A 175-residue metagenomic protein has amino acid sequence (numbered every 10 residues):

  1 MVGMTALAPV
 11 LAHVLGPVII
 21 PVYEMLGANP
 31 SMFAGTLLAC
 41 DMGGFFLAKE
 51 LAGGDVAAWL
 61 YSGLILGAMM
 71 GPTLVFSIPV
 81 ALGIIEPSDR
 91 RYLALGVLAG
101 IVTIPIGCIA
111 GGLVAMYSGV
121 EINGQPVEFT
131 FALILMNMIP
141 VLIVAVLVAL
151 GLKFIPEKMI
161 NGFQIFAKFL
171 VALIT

Functional and structural regions predicted by a protein language model:
M1-L51, L150-T175: Membrane-embedded alpha-helical segments and adjacent helix-loop junctions characteristic of multi-pass solute
M1-M4, S62-G67, V75-T175: Signature of multi-pass transmembrane helix bundles
G16-G100: Hydrophobic transmembrane alpha-helices that form the pore/transport pathway of multi-pass ion and small-solute
